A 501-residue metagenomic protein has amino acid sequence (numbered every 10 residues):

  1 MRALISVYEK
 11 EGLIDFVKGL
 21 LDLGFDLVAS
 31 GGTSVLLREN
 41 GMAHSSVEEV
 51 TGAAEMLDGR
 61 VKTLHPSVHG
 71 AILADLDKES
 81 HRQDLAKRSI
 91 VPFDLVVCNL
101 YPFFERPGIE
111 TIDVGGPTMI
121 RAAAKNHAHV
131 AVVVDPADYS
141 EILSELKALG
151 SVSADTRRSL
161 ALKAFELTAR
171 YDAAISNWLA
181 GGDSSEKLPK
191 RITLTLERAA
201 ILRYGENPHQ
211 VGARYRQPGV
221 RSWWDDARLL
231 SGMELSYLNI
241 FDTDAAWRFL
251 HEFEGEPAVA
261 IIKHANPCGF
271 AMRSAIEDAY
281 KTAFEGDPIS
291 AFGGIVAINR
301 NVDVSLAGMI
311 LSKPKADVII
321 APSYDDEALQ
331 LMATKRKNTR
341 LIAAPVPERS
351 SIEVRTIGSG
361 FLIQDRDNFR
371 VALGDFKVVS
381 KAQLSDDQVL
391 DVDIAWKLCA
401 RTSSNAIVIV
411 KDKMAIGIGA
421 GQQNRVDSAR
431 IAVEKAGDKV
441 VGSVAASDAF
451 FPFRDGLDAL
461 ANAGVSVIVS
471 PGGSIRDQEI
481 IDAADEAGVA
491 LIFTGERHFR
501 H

Functional and structural regions predicted by a protein language model:
M1-I5, G70, F93-C98, Y171-A173 (+2 more regions): ATP-dependent carboxylate/acyl-activation modules
M1-V50: N-terminal glycine-/serine-/threonine-rich phosphate-binding loop
L27, H44, V130-V132, L341 (+1 more regions): Hydrophobic beta-strand scaffold residues
G32-F103: Glycine-rich nucleotide/cofactor/substrate-binding loop typically near the N-terminus or early in the first domain
T33-L36, V50-L57, F103-E105, T118-R121 (+6 more regions): Short gly/pro/ser/thr-enriched loop/turn and capping motifs at secondary-structure boundaries
L76-A124, F376-D386: Active-site/ligand-binding-proximal alpha/beta "capping" segment
M119, N126-Y139: Mobile "lid/hinge" segments at catalytic clefts and subdomain interfaces of large enzymes
A137, E141-I192, K313: Non-catalytic interaction/clamp surfaces of large macromolecular machines
